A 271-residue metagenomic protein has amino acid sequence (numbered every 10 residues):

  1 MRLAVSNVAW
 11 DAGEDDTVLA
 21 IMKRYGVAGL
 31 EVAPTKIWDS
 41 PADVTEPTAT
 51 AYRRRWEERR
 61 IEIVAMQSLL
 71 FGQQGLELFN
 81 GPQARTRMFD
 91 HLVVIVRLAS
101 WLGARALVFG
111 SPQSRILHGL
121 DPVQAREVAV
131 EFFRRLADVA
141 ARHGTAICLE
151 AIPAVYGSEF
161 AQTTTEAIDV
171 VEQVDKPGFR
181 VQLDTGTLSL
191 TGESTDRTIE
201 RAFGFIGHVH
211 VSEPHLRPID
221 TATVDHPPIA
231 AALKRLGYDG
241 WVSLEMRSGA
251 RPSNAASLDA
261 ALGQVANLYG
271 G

Functional and structural regions predicted by a protein language model:
M1-A4, A9-G26, F89, G103-R105 (+2 more regions): Histidine-acidic metal/acid-base catalytic patches
A9-D11, P34-K36, L69-G72, Q113-R115 (+4 more regions): Active-site-proximal loop/turn and secondary-structure-junction residues that shape catalytic pockets, frequently
D16-K23, D43-E62, F89-G103, V130-V139 (+2 more regions): Short amphipathic alpha-helices and their capping/turn segments at secondary-structure boundaries
D16-T17, E58, G75-R180, L190: Active-site acidic/histidine proton-transfer and metal-coordination neighborhood in alpha/beta enzyme cores
E31, A65, V108, C148 (+2 more regions): Conserved beta-strand positions in the central sheet of alpha/beta enzyme cores
A33-W56, S111-D121: Glycine-rich, proline-tolerant flexible connector loops at the mouths of alpha/beta enzymes
A42-A49, G81-T86, G119-R126, G157-F160 (+3 more regions): Flexible, glycine- and charge-enriched loops at secondary-structure boundaries
A65-S68, G81: A basic- and aromatic-enriched beta-loop-alpha substructure that forms the phosphate/nucleotide- and DNA/RNA-contacting
